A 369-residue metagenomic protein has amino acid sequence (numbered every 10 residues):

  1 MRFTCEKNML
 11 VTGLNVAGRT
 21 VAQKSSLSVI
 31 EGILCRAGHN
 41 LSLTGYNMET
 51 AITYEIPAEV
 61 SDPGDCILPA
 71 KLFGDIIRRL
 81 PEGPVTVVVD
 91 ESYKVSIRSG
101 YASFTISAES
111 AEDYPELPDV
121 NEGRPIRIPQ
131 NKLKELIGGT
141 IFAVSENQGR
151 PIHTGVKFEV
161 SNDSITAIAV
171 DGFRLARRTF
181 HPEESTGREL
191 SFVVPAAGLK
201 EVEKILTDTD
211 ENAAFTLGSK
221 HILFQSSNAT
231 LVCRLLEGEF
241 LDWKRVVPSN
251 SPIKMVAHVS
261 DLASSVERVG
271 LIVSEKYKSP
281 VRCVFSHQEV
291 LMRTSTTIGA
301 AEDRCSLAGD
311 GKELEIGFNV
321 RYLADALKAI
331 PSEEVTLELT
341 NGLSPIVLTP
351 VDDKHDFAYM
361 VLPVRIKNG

Functional and structural regions predicted by a protein language model:
M1-G369: Structural preference for solvent-exposed beta-strand-turn elements and adjacent flexible terminal/loop segments within
